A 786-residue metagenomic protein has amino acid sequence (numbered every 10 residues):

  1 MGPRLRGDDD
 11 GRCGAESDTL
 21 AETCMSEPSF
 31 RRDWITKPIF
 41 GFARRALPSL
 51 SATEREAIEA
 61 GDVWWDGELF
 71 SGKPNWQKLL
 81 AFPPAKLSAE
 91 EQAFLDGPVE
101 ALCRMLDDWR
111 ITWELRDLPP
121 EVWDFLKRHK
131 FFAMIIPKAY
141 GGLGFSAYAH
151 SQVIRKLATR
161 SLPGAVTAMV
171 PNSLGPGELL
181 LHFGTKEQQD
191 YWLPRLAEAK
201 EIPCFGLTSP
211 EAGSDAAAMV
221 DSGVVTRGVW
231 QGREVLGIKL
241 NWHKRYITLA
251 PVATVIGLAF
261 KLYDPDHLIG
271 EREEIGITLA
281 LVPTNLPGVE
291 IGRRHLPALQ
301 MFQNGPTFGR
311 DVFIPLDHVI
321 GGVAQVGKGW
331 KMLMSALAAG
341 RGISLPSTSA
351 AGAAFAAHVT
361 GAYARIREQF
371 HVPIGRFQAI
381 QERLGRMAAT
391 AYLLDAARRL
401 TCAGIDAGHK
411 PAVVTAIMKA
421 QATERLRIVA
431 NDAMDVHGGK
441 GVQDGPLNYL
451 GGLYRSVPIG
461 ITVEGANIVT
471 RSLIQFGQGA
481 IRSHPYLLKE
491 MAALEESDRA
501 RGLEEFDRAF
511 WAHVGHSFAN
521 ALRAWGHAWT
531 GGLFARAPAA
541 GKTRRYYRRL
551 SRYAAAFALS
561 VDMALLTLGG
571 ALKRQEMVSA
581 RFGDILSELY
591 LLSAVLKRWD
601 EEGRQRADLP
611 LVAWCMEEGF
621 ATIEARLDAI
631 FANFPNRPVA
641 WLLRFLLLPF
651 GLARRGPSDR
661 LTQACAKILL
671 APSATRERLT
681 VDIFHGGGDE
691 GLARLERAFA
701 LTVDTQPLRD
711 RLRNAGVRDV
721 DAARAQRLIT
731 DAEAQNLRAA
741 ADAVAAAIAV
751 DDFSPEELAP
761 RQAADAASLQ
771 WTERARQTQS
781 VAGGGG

Functional and structural regions predicted by a protein language model:
G7-D8, C13-S17: A cross-taxon signal for low-complexity, glycine/charged-rich
L20-P171, E178, H182-I202, S214 (+2 more regions): Amphipathic, small/basic residue-rich leader segments at the start of a protein or domain
L87-A89, A93-E100, L106-H129, L180-Q231 (+2 more regions): Gly/Pro-rich turn-and-neighbor structural signature
R233-V289: A short core secondary-structure module
P287-F313: Flexible, small-/acidic-enriched active-site or ligand-binding loops
F308-R341, H358-G375, N520-K542, F557-K573: A glycine-rich, basic-preceded beta-loop-alpha segment at the flavin cofactor/substrate interface of flavin-utilizing
G329, G441-A539, T543, P638-Q726 (+1 more regions): Glycine-rich phosphate/cofactor-binding loops in nucleotide/flavin-utilizing enzymes
A391-Q421, M434-H437, G441-V442, G569 (+2 more regions): C-terminal helix-coil-helix/basic helical segment that borders enzyme active sites and/or dimer interfaces and provides
